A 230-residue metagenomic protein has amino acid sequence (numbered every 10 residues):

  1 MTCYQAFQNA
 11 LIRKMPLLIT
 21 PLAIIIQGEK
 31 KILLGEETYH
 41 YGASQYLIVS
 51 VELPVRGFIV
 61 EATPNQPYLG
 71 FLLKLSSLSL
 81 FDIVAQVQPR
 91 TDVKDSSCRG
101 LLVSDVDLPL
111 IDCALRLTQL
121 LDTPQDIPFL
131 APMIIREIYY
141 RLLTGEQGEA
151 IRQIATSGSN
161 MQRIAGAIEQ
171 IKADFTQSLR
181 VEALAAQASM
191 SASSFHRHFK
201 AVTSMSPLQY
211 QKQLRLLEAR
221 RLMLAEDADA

Functional and structural regions predicted by a protein language model:
T2-T91: N-terminal regulatory/effector-sensing and dimerization cores that precede helix-turn-helix DNA-binding domains
K14, L102-P109, L130, S159 (+3 more regions): A generic short alpha-helical patch detector that favors 3-5-residue windows in or near N-terminal regions
E37, S97, A150-S159: Short alpha-helical "patches" and their helix-cap loops
L80-E137, R141, E149-I151, A167-E169: Amphipathic alpha-helical segments enriched in hydrophobic/aromatic residues interleaved with Lys/Arg
V106-P109, C113, I134, T156-A167 (+2 more regions): N-terminal positioning helix adjacent to the helix-turn-helix/winged-helix DNA-binding module
E137, R141-G148, T156, K172-D174 (+2 more regions): Basic/polar phosphate-binding segments, predominantly the helix-turn-helix DNA-binding elements of transcriptional
